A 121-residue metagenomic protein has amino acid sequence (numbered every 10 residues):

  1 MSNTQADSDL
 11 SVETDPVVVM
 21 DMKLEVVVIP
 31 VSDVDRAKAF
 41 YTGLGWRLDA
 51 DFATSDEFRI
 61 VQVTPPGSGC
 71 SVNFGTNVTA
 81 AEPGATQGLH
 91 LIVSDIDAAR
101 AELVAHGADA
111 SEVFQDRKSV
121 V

Functional and structural regions predicted by a protein language model:
S2-Q5, V31-D35, P66, E82-P83 (+1 more regions): Vicinal oxygen chelate
Q5-M20: A detector for short, charged/polar N-terminal pre-domain segments
P16-V17, N77-A80: Short, flexible, solvent-exposed loop/turn segments with mixed acidic/basic and small polar residues
V18-M22, V28-C70, A98, A105: Core segments of cupin and vicinal oxygen chelate
D21-V26, G84-G88: Short, solvent-exposed beta-strand edge segments and adjacent coil->beta transition regions
S55, A80-P83: Short glycine/serine/proline-enriched coil/turn segments at secondary-structure junctions
V72-G75: Conserved beta-strand in the GNAT
